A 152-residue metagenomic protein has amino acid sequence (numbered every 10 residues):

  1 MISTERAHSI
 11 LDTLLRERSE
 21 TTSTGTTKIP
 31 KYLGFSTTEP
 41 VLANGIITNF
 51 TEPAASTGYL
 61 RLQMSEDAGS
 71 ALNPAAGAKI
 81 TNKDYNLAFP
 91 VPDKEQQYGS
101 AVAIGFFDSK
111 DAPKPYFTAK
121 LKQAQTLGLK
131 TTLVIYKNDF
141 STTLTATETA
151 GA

Functional and structural regions predicted by a protein language model:
M1-V102, S109-A152: Small cysteine-rich, disulfide-bonded extracellular modules of the LU/uPAR three-finger superfamily and closely related
